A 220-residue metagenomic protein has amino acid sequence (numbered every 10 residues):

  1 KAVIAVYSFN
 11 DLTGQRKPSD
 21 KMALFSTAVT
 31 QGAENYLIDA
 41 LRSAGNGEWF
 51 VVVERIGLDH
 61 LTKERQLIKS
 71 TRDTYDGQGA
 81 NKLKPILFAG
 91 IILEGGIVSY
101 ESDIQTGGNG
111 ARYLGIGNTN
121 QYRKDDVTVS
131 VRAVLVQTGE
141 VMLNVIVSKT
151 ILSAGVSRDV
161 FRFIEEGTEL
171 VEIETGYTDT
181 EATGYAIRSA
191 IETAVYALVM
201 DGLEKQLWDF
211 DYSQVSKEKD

Functional and structural regions predicted by a protein language model:
K1, Q121-D220: C-terminal/domain-edge helix-coil "capping" segments
A2-D103, D126-S130, V134-L143: N-terminal segment of the mature soluble domain
A23, S70-T71, A111-L114, F161-E165: Flexible, surface-exposed loop regions and adjacent strand-edge segments of Gram-negative outer-membrane beta-barrel
L67, T106-A111, S157-V160: Outer-membrane beta-barrel translocator domains and adjoining extracellular loop/strand segments of Gram-negative
D76-G77, Y113-G115, T175: Extracytoplasmic loops and strand-loop junctions of Gram-negative outer membrane beta-barrel proteins
A80-N81, G115-T119: Extracellular loop and loop/strand-boundary signature of outer-membrane beta-barrel proteins
S99-G115: Charged, amphipathic alpha-helical segments
